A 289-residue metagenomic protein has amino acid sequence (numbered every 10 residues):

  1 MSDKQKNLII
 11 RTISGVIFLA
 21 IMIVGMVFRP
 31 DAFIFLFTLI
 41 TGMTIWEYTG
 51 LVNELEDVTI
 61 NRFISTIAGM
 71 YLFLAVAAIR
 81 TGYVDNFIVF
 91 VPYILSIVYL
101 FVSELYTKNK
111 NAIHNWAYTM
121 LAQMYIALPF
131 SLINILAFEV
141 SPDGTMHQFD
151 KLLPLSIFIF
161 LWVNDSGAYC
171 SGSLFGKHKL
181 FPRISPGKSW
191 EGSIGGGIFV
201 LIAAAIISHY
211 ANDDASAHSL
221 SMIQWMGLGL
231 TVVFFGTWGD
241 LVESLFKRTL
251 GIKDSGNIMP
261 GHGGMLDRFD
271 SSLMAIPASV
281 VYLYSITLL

Functional and structural regions predicted by a protein language model:
S2-T231: Membrane-embedded alpha-helical bundles of polytopic integral membrane proteins
S216-I223, H262-G263, F269, L288-L289: Short, conserved aromatic-histidine micro-motifs
R248-S271: Interfacial loop-to-transmembrane junctions
A275-I276: C-terminal-most transmembrane helix of multi-pass membrane proteins
V281-L289: Juxtamembrane boundary at the C-terminal end of a transmembrane helix
